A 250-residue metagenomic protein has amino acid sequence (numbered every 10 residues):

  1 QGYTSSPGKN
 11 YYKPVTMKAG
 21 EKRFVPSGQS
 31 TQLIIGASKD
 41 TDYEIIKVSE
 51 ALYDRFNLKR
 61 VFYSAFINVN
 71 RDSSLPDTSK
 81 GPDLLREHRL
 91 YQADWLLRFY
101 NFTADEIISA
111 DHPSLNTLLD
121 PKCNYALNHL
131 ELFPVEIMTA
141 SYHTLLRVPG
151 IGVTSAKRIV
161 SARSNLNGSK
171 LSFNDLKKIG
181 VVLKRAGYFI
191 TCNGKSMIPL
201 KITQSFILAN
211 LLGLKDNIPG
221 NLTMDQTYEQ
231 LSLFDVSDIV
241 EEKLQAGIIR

Functional and structural regions predicted by a protein language model:
Q1-N101, I107: Conserved AdoMet/S-adenosylmethionine-binding subsite of the radical SAM
S79-P82, L96-P134: Alpha-helical ds-nucleic-acid-binding substructure associated with the helix-hairpin-helix region of base-excision DNA
S114-L146, F173-R250: C-terminal extensions
L145, R158-I159: Short alpha-helical segments in extracytoplasmic peptidoglycan/chitin-binding modules and envelope-associated proteins
A162-R163: Residue-level signature of tetratricopeptide-repeat
L166-F173: Short, basic-rich loop-to-helix N-cap that marks the start of a DNA-contacting helix
